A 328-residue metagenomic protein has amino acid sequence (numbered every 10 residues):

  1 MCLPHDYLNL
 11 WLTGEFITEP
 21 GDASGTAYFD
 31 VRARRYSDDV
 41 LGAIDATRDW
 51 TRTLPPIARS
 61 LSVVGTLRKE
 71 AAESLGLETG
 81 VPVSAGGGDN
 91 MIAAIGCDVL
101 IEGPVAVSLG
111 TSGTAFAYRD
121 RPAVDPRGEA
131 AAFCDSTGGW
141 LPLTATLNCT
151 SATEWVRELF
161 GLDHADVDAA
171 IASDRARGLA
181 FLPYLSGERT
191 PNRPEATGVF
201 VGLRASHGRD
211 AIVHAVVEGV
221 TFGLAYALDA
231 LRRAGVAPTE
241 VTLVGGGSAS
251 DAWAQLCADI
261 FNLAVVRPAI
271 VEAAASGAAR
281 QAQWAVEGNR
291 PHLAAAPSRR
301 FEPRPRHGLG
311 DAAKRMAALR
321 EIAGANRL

Functional and structural regions predicted by a protein language model:
M1-L3, E78, V220: Small-residue (GG/TT-enriched) beta-loop-alpha framework at ligand/catalytic clefts
M1-P4, T18-P20, R52, P56-R59 (+5 more regions): General beta-strand structural signal in soluble alpha/beta enzymes
Y7, E15, A27, L61 (+2 more regions): Glycine/Thr-rich phosphate-binding loops that ligate phosphate moieties of nucleotide and other phosphorylated ligands
N9-D30, P56-L67: Short beta-strand-loop/turn "lid" adjacent to the catalytic site in phosphate-handling enzymes
I17-S24, R48-T53, E73-L75, R204-A211: Gly-rich Lys/Arg/Thr-decorated short loops/hinges at beta-loop-alpha junctions or inter-strand turns that position
V31-T137, A252, C257: ATP-dependent carbohydrate kinase catalytic cores
